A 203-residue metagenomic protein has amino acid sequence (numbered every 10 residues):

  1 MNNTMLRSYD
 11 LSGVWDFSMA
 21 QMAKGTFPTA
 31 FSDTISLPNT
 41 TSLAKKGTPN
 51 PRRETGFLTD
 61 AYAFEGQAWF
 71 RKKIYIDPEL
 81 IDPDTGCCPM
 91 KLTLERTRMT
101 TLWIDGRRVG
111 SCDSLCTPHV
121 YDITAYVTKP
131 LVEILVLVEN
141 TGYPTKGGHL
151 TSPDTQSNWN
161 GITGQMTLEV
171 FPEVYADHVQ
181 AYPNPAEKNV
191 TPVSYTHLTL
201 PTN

Functional and structural regions predicted by a protein language model:
M1-R53, L137, T141-G142, T167-L168: Accessory carbohydrate-binding/adhesion or oligomerization-edge regions at the termini of glycan-active proteins
R7-L11, D16-M22, D60, F64-H178: Accessory beta-strand-rich segments of carbohydrate-active enzymes
T101, I162, K188-V190, L198: Terminal accessory carbohydrate-recognition/targeting modules of carbohydrate-active enzymes
E173-Y195: Surface beta-strand/loop "capping" patches
T196-T202: Conserved small/polar residues in nucleotide/adenosyl-binding loops
